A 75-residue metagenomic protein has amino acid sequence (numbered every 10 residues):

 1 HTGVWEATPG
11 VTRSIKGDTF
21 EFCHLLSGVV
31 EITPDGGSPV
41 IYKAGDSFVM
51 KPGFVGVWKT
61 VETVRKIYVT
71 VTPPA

Functional and structural regions predicted by a protein language model:
H1-G17, K51-G53, P74-A75: Conserved short histidine dyad/triad with adjacent acidic residue
G3, S38-V40: Short beta-strand segments
T12, S38, S47-F48, P52-V57: Histidine-centered metal-chelating micro-motifs
S14, I32, K66-Y68: Short hydrophobic/aromatic-rich beta-strand segments that constitute the beta-sheet cores of beta-sandwich/beta-barrel
G17-I32: Short, conserved beta-strand element in jelly-roll/cupin
T33-G37: Short alpha-helix capping/helix-loop boundary micro-motifs
A44, P52-A75: Ligand-binding loop in jelly-roll beta-barrel domains
